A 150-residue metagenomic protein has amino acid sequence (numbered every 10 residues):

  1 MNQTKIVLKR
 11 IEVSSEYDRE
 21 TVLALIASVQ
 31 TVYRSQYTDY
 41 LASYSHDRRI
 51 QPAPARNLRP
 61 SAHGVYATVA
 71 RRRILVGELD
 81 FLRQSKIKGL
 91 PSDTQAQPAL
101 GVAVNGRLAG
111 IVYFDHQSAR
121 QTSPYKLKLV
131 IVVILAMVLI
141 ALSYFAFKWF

Functional and structural regions predicted by a protein language model:
M1-T21, Y33-L41, I74, R107 (+1 more regions): Conserved cytosolic headpiece of P-type ATPases
E12-A62: ATP-binding catalytic core of ATPases
E20-A27, R83, L129, K148: Polar/charged alpha-helical tracts
H46-V138: Signature of the cytosolic headpiece of P-type E1-E2 ATPases
L142-F150: Juxtamembrane boundary at the C-terminal end of a transmembrane helix
